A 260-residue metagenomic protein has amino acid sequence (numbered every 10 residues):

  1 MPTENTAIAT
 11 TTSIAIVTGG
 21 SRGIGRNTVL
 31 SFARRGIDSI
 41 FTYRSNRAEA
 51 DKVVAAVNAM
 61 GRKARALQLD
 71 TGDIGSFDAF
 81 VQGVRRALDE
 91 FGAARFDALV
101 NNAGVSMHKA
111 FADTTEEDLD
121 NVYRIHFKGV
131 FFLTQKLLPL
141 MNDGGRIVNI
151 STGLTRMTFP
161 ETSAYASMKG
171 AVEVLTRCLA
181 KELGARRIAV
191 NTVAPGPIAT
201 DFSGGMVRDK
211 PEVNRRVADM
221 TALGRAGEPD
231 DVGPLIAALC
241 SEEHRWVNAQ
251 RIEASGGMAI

Functional and structural regions predicted by a protein language model:
P2-N5, M157, A237, N248-I260: Short C-terminal tail/terminal secondary-structure segment of NAD(P)H-dependent dehydrogenase/reductase domains
S21-R22: Conserved glycine-rich cofactor-binding loop
I37-K52: Conserved glycine-rich Rossmann-like NAD(P)H-binding loop of the short-chain dehydrogenase/reductase
F96, A110-F111, T115-Y123, V217: Substrate-binding pocket helix/loop in short-chain dehydrogenase/reductase
T114, T158-S167, C178: Active-site loop-to-helix junction immediately N-terminal to the catalytic Tyr of the SDR YXXXK motif in Rossmann-fold
T134, M168, T176: Active-site helix of classical SDR
G184, A189, V247-A249: Short, small/polar-rich loop/turn modules that mediate ligand/substrate recognition or access, typified
